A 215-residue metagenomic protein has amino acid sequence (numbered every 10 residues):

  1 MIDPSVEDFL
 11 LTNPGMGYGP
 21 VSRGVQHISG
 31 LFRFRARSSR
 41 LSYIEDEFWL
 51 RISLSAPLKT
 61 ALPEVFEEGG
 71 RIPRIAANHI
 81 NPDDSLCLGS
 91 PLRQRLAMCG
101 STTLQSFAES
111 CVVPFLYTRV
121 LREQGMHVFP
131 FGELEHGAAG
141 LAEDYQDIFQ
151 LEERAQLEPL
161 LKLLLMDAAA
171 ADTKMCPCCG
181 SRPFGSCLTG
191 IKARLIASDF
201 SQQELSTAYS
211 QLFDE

Functional and structural regions predicted by a protein language model:
M1, L92-E215: Acidic/negatively charged segments and metal-coordination signatures
P4-F107: Compact alpha/beta protein-protein interaction domains typified by the UBC
